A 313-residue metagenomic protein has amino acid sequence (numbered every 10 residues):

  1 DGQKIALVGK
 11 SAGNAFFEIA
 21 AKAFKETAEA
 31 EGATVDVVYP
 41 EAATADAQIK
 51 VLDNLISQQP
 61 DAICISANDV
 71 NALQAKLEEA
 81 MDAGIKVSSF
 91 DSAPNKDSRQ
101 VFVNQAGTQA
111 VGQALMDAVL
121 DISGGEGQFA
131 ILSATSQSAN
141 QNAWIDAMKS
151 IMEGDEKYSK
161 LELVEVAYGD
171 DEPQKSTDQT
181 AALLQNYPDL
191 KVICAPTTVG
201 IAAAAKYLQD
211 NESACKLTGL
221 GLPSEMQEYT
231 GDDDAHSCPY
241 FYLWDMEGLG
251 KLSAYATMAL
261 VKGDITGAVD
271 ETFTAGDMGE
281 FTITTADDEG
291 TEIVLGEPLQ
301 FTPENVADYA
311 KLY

Functional and structural regions predicted by a protein language model:
D1-Y313: A residue-level marker of the well-folded mature domains of exported/periplasmic proteins
